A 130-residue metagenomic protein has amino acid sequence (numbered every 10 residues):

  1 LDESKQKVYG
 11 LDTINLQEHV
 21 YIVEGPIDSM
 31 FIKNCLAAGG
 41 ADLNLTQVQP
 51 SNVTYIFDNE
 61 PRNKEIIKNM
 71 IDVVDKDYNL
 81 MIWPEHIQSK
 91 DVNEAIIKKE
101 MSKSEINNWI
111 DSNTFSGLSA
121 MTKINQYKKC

Functional and structural regions predicted by a protein language model:
L1-E18: Glycine-/acidic-rich phosphate or pyrophosphate-binding loops and their flanking alpha/beta elements
Q17-V20, P26-C130: TOPRIM fold recognition
